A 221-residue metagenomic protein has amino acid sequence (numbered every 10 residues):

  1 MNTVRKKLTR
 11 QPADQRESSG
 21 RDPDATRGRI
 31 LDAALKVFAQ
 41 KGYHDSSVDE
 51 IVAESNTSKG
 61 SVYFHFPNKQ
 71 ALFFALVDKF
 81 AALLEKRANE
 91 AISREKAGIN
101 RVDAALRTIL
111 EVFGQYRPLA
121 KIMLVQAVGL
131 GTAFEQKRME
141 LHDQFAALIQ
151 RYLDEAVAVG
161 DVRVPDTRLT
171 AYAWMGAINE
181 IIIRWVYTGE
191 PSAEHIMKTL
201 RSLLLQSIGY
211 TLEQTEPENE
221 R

Functional and structural regions predicted by a protein language model:
M1-A25, L212-R221: N-terminal intrinsically disordered/low-complexity leader segments
N2, R29, V37-A71, A75: Helix-turn-helix
T26-A34, I51, L72, L76-L84 (+2 more regions): Generic hydrophobic, amphipathic alpha-helix propensity
I30, A34-F38, I109, F113: Short hydrophobic clusters on alpha-helical segments that form packing/core surfaces in small helical domains
A75, N89-P118, T170-W174, M197 (+2 more regions): Hydrophobic alpha-helical connector segments
A82-N89, A133-A158, R168-Y172, H195-K198 (+1 more regions): Amphipathic alpha-helical packing segments from all-alpha helical-bundle domains
G114-A133, Q150-R151, I183-Y187: Amphipathic alpha-helical segments used for helix-helix packing
